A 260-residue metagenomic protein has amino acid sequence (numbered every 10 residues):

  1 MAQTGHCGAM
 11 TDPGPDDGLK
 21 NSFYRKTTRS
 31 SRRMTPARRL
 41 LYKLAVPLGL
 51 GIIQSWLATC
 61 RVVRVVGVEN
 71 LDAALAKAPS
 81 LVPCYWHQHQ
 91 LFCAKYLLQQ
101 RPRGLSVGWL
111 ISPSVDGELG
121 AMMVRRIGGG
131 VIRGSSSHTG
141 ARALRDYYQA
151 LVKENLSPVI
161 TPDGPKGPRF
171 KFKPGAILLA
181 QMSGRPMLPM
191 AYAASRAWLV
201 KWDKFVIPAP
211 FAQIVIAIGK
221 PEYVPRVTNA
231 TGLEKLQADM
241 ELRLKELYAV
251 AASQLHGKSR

Functional and structural regions predicted by a protein language model:
C7-Y96, G104-L105, Q149, F205 (+2 more regions): Membrane-anchoring hydrophobic helices of lipid-metabolizing enzymes
S80-H138, S183: Catalytic core of membrane glycerolipid acyltransferases/transacylases, capturing the structured, soluble-facing
S80-V82, S106, N155-V159, L188: Residue-level preference for the first positions of well-ordered beta-strands
V115, S137-G140, P165-F172: Acidic, metal-coordinating catalytic cores used for nucleic-acid/nucleotide bond scission and strand-transfer chemistry
G117-M122, R142-L151: Short, charged beta->alpha transition segments
G134, T161, P189-M190: Generic beta-sheet signal
Y147-L179, S183: Catalytic-site beta-strand/loop segments enriched in glycine and acidic/polar residues
F170-A230: A cross-family acyltransferase "interaction/gating" segment
